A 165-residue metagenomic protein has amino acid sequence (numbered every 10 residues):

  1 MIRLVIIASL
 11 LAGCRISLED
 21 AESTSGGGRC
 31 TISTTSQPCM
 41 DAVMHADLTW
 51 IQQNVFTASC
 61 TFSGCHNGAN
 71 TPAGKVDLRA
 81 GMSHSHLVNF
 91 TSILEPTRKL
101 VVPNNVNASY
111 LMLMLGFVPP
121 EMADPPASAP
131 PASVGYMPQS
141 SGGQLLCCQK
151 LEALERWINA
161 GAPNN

Functional and structural regions predicted by a protein language model:
M1-G13: Sec-dependent bacterial lipoprotein signal peptides
C14-N165: Aromatic- and Gly/Pro-enriched helix-to-coil junctions and flexible linker segments
